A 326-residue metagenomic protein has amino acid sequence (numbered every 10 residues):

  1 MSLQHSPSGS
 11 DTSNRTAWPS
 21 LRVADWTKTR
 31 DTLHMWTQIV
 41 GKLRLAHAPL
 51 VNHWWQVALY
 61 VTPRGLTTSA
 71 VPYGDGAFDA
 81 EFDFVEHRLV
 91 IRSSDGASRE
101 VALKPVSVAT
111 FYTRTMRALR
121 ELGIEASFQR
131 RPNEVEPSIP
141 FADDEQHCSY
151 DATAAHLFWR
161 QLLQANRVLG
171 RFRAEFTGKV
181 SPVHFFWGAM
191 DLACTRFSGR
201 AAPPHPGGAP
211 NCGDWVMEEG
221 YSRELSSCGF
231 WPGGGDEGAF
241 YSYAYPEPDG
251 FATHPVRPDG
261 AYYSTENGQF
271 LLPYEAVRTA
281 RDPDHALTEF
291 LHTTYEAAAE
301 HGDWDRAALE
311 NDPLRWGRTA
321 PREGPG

Functional and structural regions predicted by a protein language model:
S2-I91, S98, P313-A320: An N-terminus-focused feature that recognizes amino-terminal "leader" regions
S2-L3, S8-D11, Y262-G326: TerminUS-proximal long segments
A70-P72, A252-R257, D282-A286: Short conserved micro-motifs at the rims of enzyme active sites and ligand-binding pockets
G74-G76, E81, T110, G234 (+2 more regions): Ser/Thr/Asn(+Pro)-rich, low-complexity disordered segments
S98-H156: Long, hydrophobic, well-ordered secondary-structure blocks that form the structural core and pocket-lining surfaces
R120-E121, A126-F128, C148-A152, D259-R278: Short loop/turn segments that flank or connect secondary-structure elements
D143-P232: Aromatic/basic-lined ligand-recognition segments that form π-stacking hydrophobic pockets flanked by Lys/Arg to engage
E218-L271: Low-complexity, glycine/alanine/valine/leucine- and proline-rich hydrophobic stretches
